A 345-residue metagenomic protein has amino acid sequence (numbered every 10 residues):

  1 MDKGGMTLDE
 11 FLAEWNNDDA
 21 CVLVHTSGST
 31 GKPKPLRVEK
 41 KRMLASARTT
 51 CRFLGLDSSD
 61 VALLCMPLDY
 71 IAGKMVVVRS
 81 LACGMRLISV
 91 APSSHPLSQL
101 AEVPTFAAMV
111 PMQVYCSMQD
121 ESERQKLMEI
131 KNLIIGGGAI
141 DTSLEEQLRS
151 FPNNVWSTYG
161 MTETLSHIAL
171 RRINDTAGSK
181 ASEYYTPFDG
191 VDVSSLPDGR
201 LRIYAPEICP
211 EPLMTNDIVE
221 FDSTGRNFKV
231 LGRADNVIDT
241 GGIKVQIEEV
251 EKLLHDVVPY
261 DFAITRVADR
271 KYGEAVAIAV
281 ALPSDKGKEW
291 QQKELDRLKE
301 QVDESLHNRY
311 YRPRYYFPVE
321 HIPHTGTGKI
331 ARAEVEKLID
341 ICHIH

Functional and structural regions predicted by a protein language model:
L8-H25, S58-V61: Conserved pre-ATP/AMP-binding loop-to-beta segment of ANL
C21-R48: Conserved AMP-binding A3 loop
T26-S29, A62, V77, A107 (+4 more regions): Conserved S/T- and glycine-rich ATP-binding loop of Class I adenylate-forming
V38-A45, V61-C116: AMP-binding/adenylate-forming
D120-G178: Gly/Ser/Thr-rich phosphate-binding loop
A139-I140, I168-M214: Adenylate-forming AMP-binding core of the ANL superfamily, especially NRPS adenylation
I218-Y311: AMP-binding/adenylate-forming catalytic core of the ANL superfamily
A277-A279, Q301-H345: Conserved C-terminal "lid"/linker of ANL adenylate-forming enzymes
